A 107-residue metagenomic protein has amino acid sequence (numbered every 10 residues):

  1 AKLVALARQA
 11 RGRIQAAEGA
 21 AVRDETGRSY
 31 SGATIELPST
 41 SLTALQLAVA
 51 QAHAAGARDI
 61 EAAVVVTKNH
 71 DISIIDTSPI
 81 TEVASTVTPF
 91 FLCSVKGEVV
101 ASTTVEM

Functional and structural regions predicted by a protein language model:
A1-E36: N-terminal first-folded block
A1-Q15, A55-M107: C-terminal binding/interaction regions
V22, S41-L42, A63: Residue-level detector of alpha-helical recognition elements and their boundaries
D24-T26, T34-E36, A52, V64-N69: Short glycine-rich, polar/acidic loop-and-turn segments at beta strand-coil junctions
Y30, S41-L45, S73-I74: Short glycine/serine/threonine-rich phosphate/pyrophosphate-binding segments that cradle anionic phosphate groups
I35-P38, E106-M107: A short, sequence-level motif marking secondary-structure junctions
L37-Q51: A short, polar/charged loop-to-alpha-helix boundary motif
